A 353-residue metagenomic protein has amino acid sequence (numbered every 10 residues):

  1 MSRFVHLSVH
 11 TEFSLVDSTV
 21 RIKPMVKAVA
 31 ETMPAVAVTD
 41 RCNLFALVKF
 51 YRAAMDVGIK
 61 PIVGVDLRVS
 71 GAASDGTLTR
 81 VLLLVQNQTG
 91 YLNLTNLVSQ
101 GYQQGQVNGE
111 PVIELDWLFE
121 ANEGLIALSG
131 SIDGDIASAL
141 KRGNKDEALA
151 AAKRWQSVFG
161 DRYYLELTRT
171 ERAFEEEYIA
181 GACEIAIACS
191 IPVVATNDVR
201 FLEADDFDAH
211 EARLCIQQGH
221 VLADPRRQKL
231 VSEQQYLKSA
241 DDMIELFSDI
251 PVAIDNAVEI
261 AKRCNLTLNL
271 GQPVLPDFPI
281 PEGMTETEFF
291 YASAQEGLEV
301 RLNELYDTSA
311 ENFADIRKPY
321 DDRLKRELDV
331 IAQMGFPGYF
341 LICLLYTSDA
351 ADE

Functional and structural regions predicted by a protein language model:
M1-S348: Phosphodiester-processing cores and adjacent nucleic acid-binding clamps
D349-E353: A short, hydrophobic C-terminal helix/tail in secreted or cell-surface proteins
